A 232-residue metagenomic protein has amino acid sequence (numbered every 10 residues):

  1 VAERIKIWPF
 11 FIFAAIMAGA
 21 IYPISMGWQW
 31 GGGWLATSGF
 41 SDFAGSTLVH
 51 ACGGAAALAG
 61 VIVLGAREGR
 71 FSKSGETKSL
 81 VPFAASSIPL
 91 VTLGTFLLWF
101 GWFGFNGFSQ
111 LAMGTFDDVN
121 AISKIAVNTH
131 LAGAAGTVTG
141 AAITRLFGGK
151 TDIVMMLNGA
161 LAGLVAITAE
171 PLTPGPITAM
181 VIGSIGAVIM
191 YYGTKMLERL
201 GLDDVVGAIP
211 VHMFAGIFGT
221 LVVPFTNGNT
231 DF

Functional and structural regions predicted by a protein language model:
A2-F232: Hydrophobic alpha-helical transmembrane bundles of multi-pass membrane proteins
